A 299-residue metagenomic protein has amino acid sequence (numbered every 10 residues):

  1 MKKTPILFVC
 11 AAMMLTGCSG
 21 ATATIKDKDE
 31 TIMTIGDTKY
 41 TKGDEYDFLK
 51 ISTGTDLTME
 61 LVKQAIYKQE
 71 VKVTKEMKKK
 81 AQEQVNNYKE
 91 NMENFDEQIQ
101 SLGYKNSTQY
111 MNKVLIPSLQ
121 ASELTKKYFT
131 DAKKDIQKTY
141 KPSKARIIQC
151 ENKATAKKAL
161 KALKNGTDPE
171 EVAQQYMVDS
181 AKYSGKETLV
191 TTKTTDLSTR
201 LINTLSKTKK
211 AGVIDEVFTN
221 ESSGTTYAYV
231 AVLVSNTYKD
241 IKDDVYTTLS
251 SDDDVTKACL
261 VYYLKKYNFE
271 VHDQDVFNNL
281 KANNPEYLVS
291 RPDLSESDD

Functional and structural regions predicted by a protein language model:
M1-A23: Sec-dependent N-terminal signal peptides of Gram-positive bacterial secreted proteins and lipoproteins
A12-G20, K68, K126, T256: Short hydrophobic alpha-helical membrane-anchoring segments
S19-Y110: N-terminal targeting/tethering segments
T24-K26, L49-T53, G103-E151, K161 (+2 more regions): PPIase-associated folding chaperone regions across multiple families
V85-M92, E187-T194, S290-R291, E296-D299: Low-complexity, repetitive regions of proteins mediating host interaction that are extracellular, surface-exposed
T155-L163: Short, aromatic-enriched amphipathic alpha-helices that serve as compact interaction elements
A162-N203: Peptidyl-prolyl cis-trans isomerase
